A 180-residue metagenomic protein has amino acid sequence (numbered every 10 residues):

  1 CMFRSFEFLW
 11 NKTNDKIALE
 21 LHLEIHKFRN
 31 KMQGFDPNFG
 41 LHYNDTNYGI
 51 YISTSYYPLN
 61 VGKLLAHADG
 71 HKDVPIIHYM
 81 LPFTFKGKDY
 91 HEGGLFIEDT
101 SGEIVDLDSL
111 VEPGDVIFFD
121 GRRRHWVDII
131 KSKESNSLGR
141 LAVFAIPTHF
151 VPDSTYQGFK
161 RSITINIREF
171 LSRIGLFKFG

Functional and structural regions predicted by a protein language model:
C1-Y51: Signature of the catalytic double-stranded beta-helix
N14, K72, L110: Aromatic-acidic/polar surface patches that form glycan- and anion
L41-T46, A68-D73, G87: Short, conserved, surface-exposed binding loops centered on an aromatic residue
T46-I50, L59, V74-I76, Y90: Short gly/pro-enriched beta-turn/loop segments at secondary-structure junctions
S53-T54, Y79-L81, V143-P147: A structural signal for short, well-ordered beta-strand segments
T54-K72, P82-F85: Conserved short histidine dyad/triad with adjacent acidic residue
P75, K86-G180: Catalytic core of Fe(II)/2-oxoglutarate
